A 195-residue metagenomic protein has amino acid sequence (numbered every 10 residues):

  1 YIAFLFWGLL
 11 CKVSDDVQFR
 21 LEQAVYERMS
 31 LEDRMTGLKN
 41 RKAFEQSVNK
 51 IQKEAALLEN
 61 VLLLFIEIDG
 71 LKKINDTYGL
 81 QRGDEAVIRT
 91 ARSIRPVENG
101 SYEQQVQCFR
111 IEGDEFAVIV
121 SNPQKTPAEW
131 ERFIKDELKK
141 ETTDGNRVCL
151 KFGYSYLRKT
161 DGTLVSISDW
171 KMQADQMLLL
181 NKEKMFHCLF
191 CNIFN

Functional and structural regions predicted by a protein language model:
Y1-R34, K42-Q52, Y102-Q104: Signal-transducing coiled-coil linker helices
L31, N40-L62, D69-P96, F109-G113 (+4 more regions): Conserved long alpha-helical elements within nucleotide-processing catalytic cores of c-di-GMP signaling and class III
R34, Q52, A56, E98-Y102 (+2 more regions): Secondary-structure transition/hinge residues
L57-E59, Y102, T160-L164: Short, solvent-exposed loop/turn segments that connect beta-strands within catalytic domains and beta-strand-rich
D76, L80, E131, K135 (+2 more regions): Catalytic-core segments of nucleotide cyclases and related cyclic-nucleotide turnover enzymes
R89-K159: GGDEF/GGEEF active-site signature
H187-N195: Intrinsically disordered, glycine/charged-rich C-terminal tails and inter-domain linkers that flank nucleotidyl cyclase
